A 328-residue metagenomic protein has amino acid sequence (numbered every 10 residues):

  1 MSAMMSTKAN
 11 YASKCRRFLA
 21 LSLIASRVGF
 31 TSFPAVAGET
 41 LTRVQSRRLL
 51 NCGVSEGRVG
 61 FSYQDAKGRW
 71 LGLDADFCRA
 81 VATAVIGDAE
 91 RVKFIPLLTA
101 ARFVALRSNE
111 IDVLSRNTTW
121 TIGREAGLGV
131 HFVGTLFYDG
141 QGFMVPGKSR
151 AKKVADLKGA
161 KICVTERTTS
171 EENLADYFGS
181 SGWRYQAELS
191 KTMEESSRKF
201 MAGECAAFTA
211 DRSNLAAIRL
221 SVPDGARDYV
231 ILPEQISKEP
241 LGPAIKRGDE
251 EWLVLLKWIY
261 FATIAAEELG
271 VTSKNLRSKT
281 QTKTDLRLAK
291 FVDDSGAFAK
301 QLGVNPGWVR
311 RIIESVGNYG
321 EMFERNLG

Functional and structural regions predicted by a protein language model:
S6-S22, S26: Bacterial N-terminal signal peptides that target proteins for export
A37-N117, S315, Y319: Extracytoplasmic small-molecule ligand-binding "clamshell" domains of the periplasmic binding protein/Venus flytrap
N51-G60, W70-V85, T119, D139-E195: Bilobed "Venus flytrap"/periplasmic-binding protein-like clamshell domains and structurally analogous long
D76-V85, G147-A151, A155, A160-T169 (+2 more regions): Extended ligand-binding regions for polar small-molecule ligands
R79, T83, G87, R91-D156 (+1 more regions): Acidic, polar ligand-binding/catalytic clefts
V92-V104, A187-A202: Short helix-initiation/N-cap motifs at beta->coil->alpha
V292-G328: C-terminal functional modules
